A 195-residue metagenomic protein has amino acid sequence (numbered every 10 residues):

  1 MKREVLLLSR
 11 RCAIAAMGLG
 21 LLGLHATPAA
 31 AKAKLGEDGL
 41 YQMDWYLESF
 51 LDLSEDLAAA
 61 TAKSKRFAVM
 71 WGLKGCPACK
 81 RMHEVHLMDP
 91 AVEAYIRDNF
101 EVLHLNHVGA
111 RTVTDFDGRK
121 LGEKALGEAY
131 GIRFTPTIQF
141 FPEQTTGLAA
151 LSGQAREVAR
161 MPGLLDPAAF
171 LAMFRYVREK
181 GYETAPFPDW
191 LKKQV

Functional and structural regions predicted by a protein language model:
K2-G20: N-terminal secretory signal peptides and thylakoid transit peptides that target proteins across membranes
A31-W45: N-proximal helix/coil linker or "cap" segments that precede and/or mark the start of modular domains
S49-K65: A short beta-strand-turn-helix
K63-C76: Short active-site neighborhood of thiol/selenol oxidoreductases, capturing the structured segment around
K80-Y95: Typically the conserved alpha-helix immediately C-terminal to a functionally engaged Cys/Sec in thioredoxin-like
E93-L121: Thiol-based oxidoreductase modules, predominantly thioredoxin-like and allied folds used for disulfide exchange
E123-Q139: Structural micro-motif
R133-F134, F141-Y182: Non-catalytic, surface beta->alpha helical segment in thiol-disulfide oxidoreductase systems
